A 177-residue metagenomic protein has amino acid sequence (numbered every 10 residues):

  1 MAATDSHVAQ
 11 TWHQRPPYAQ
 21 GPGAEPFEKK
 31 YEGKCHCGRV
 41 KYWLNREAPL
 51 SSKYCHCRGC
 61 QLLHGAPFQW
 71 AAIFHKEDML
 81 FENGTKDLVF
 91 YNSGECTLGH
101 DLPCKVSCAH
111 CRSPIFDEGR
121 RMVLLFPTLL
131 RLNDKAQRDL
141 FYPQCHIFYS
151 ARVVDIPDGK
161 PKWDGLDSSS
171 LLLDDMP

Functional and structural regions predicted by a protein language model:
M1-K34, V40-P177: A short Gly-Trp-Pro
